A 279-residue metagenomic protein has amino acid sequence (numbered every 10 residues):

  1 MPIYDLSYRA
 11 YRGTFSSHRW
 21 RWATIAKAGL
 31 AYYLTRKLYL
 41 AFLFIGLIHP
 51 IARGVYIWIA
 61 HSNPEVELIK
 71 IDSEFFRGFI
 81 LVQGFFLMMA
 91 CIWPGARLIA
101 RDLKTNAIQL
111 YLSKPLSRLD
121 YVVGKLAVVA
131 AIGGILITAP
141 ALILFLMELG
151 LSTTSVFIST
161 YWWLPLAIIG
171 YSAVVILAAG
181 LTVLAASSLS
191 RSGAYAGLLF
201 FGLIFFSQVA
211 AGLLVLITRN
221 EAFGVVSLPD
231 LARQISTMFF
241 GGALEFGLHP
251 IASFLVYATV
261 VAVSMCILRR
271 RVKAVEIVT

Functional and structural regions predicted by a protein language model:
Y4, Y8-T24: Short, membrane-interfacial amphipathic segments enriched in basic
A10-G13, I69-Q83, V123-S188, F240 (+1 more regions): Secretory targeting signals
S17-W20, K27-I45: Membrane-interface helix starts
K37-I59, F85-M89, L199-Q208: Hydrophobic alpha-helical transmembrane segments of multi-pass membrane transport/permease proteins
I59-I71, L189, A194-A274, V278: Terminal transmembrane helical anchor/hairpin motif
G78-R101: Long, hydrophobic alpha-helical segments
C91-G95, I108, I143, L181-T182 (+3 more regions): Hydrophobic/aromatic residues in alpha-helical transmembrane segments
L98-A130: Helix-loop-helix units of permease transmembrane domains in multi-pass membrane transporters, especially ABC
